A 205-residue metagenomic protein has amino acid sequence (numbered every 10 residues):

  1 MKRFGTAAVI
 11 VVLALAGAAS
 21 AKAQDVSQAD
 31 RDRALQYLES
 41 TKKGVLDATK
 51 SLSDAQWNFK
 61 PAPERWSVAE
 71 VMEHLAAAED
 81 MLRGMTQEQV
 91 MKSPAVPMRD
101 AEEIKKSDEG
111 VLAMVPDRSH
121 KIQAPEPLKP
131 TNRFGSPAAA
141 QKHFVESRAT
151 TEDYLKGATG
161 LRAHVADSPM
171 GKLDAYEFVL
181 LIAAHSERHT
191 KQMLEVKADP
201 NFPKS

Functional and structural regions predicted by a protein language model:
M1-F4: Positively charged n-region of N-terminal signal peptides that target proteins for export
A7-G17: Bacterial N-terminal signal peptides
A19-R33, M81-F144, H164, D199-S205: Short, helix-capping/interhelical loops that line the mouth of catalytic, cofactor-, or ligand-binding pockets
Q28-L35, Q56-E73, P130-Q141, A175-V179: Second-shell loop/turn segments in exported
R31-F59, E187: N-terminal targeting signals for Sec/Tat export/insertion, comprising classic cleavable signal peptides
K42-V45, F144, R148-T151: Hydrophobic alpha-helical core bundles mediating ligand binding, dimerization, or RNAP-core interactions
A48-A55, R118-P125, G157-V165: Short alpha-helical hairpin
F59-E109, A149, D153-S205: Short, contiguous alpha-helical
